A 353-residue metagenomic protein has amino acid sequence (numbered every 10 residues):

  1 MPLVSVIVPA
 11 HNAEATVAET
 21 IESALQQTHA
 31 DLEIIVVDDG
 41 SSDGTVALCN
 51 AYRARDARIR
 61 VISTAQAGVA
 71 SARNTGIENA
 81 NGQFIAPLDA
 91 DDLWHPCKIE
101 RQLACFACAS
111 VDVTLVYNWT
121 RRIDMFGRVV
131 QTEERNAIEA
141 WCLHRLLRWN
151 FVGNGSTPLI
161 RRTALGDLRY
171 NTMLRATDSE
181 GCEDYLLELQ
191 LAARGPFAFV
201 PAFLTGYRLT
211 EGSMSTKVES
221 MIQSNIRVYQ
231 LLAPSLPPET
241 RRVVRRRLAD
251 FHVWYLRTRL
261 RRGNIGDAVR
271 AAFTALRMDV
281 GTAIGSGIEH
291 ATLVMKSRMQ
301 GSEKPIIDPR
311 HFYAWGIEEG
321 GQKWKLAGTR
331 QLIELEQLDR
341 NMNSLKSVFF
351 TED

Functional and structural regions predicted by a protein language model:
M1-L25: N-proximal low-complexity "stem/linker" segments adjacent to membrane-targeting elements
P2-V4, L25-V36, G44, A57-R60: Short loop->beta transition adjacent to catalytic acidic/histidine clusters or analogous donor-positioning motifs
S23, D38-A47, Q66, D89: A conserved acidic beta->alpha catalytic loop
T64-A80, R101: Glycine-rich, basic loop-to-helix element that forms the pyrophosphate-binding segment of sugar-nucleotide handling
E78, N118, R128, T132-M221: Conserved nucleotide-sugar donor-binding catalytic segment
I85: Short aromatic/hydrophobic "clamp" motif used to bind/position activated sugar donors
C97-V130: Conserved donor NDP-sugar-binding/catalytic core segment of glycosyltransferases
E180, L186, G206-D353: C-terminal subregions of glycosyltransferases and related glycan-biosynthesis enzymes
